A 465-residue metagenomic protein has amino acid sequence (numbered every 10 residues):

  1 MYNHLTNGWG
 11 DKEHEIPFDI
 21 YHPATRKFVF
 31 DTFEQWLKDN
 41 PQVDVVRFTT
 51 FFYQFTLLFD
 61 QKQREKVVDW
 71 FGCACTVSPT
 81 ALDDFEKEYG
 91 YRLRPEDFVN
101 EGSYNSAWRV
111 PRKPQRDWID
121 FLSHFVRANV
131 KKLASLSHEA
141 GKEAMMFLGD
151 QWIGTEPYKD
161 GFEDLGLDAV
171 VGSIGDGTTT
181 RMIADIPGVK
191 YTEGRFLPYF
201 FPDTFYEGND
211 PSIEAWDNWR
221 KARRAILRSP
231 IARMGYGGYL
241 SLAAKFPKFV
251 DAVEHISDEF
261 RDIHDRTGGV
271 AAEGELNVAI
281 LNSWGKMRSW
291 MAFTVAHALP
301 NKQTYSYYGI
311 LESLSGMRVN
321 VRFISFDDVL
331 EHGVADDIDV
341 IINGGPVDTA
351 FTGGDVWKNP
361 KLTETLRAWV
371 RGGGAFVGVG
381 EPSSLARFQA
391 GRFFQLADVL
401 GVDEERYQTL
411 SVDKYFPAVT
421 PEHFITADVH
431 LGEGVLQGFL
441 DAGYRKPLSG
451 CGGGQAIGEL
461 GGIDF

Functional and structural regions predicted by a protein language model:
M1-D164, M182: Polysaccharide-binding and catalytic clefts of secreted carbohydrate-active enzymes
M1-D44, T49, W108, D120 (+13 more regions): Mature N-terminal, pre-catalytic/accessory segment of carbohydrate-active enzymes
R47-T49, T56-L58, W108-R109, R127-K131 (+7 more regions): Hydrophobic targeting/anchoring helices
A144, T192, V321, F376-V377: Hydrophobic beta-strand scaffold residues
M146-T155, L311-V334: A short, well-structured beta->alpha microelement
G166-G172, G333-D355: Short, well-ordered secondary-structure micro-motifs within conserved domains or adaptor modules
T352-G432: A glycine-rich, often tryptophan-bearing local segment used as a flexible ligand/cofactor-contacting loop or short
G450-G458: Short, hydrophobic/aromatic-rich segments at coil-to-beta transitions
